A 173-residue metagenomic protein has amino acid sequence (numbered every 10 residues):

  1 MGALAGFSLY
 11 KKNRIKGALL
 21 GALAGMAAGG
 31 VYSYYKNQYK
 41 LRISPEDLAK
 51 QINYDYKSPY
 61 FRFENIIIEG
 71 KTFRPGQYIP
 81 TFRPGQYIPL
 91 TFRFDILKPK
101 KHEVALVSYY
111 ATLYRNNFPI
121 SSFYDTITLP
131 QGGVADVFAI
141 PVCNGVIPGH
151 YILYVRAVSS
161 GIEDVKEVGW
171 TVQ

Functional and structural regions predicted by a protein language model:
M1-E46: Short, low-complexity, glycine-enriched hydrophobic/amphipathic alpha-helices that associate with lipid bilayers
L41-Y87: Short, compositionally biased P/S/T/A/G/V-rich stretches that sit at domain boundaries
Y78-V137: Contiguous segments within soluble domain cores/interaction surfaces
T126-G133, P141-V142, S160-Q173: Short beta-strand elements
N144-P148: Surface-exposed, short loops/turns at beta-strand junctions within beta-sandwich domains
Y151-V155: A short tyrosine-centered beta-strand micro-motif
